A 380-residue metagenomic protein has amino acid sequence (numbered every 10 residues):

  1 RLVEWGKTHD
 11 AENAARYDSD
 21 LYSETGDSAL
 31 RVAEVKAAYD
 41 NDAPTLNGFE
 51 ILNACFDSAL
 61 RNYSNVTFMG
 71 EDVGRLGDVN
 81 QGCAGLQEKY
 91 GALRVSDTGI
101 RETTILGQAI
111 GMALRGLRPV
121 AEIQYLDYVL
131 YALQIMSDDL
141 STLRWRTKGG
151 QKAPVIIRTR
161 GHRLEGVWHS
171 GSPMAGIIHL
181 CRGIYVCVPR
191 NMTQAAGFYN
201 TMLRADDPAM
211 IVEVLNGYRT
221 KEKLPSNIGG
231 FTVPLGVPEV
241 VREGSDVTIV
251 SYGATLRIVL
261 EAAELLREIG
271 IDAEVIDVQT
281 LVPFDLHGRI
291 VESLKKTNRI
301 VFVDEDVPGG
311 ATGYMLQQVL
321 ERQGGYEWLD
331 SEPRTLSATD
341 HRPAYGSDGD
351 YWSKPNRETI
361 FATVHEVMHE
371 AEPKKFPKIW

Functional and structural regions predicted by a protein language model:
R1-V212, N216-G217, F376-W380: Thiamine diphosphate
G85, K152, L215-W380: Thiamine diphosphate
